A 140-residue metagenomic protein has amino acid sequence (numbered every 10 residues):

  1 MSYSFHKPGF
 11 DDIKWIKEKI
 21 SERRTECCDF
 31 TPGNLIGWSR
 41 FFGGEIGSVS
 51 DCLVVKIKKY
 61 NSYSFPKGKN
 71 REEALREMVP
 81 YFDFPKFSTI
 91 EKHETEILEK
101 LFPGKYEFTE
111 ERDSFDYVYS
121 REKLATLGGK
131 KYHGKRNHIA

Functional and structural regions predicted by a protein language model:
S2-W15, G129-H133: A short beta-loop-alpha structural element at the N-terminal edge of CoA-dependent acyl/N-acetyltransferase catalytic
F5-H6, E26-C28, G44-I46, G104-E110: Short secondary-structure junctions
P8, S50, P66, S120-E122: Structured loops at beta-to-helix junctions and adjacent beta-edge loops in soluble globular domains
D11, F42, Y60, R112-F115: Sequence-level motif detector for i,i+2 pairs with an aromatic at +2
D12-I13, E26-F30: Short N-terminal binding/cap micro-motifs at the start of the first secondary-structure element
E18, C28-L101: Conserved donor-binding loop and adjoining core beta-sheet/short helix segment in diverse acyl/aminoacyl transferases
G104-A140: Acyltransferase donor/substrate-recognition loop-hinge adjacent to the catalytic core
